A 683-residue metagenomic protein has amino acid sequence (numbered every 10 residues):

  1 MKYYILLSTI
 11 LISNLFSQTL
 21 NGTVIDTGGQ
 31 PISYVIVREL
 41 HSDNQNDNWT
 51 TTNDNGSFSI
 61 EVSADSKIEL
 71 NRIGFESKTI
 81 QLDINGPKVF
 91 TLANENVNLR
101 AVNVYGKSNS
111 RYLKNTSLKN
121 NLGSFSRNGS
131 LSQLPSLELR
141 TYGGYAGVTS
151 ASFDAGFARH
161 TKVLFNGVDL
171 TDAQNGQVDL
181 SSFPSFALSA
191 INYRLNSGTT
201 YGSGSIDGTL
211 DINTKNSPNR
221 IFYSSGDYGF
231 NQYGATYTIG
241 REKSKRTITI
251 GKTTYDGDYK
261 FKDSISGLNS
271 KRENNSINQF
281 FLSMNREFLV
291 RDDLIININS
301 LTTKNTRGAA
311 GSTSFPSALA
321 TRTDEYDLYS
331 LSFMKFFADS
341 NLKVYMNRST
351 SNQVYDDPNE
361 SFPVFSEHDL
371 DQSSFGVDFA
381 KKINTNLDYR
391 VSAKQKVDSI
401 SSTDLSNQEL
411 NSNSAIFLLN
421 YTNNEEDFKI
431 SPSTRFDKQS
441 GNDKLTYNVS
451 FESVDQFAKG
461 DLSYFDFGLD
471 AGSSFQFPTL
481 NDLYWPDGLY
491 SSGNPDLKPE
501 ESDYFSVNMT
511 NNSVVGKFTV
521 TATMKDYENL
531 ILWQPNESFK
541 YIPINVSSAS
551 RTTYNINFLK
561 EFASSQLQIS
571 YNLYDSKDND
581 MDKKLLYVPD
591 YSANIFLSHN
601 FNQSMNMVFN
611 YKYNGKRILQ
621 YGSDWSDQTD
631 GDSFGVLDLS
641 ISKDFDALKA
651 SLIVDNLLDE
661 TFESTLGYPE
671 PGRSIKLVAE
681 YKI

Functional and structural regions predicted by a protein language model:
I36-L40, N71-F75, N85-N121, A158: Short, acidic, small-residue-rich periplasmic hinge/interaction motif at the N-terminus of Gram-negative outer-membrane
T52, R291, F333, N384-R390 (+4 more regions): Structural signature of Gram-negative outer-membrane beta-barrels, strongest in the C-terminal barrel of TonB-dependent
S59, V168-L195: Short acidic/polar hinge/loop motifs at secondary-structure boundaries that mediate gating or recognition
V89-F90, S182-R220: A beta-strand signature from Gram-negative outer-membrane beta-barrel systems, especially the internal plug domain
N128-D172: Extracytoplasmic beta-strand/coil segments of soluble accessory domains associated with Gram-negative outer-membrane
N216-S217, G226, F315-F336, H368 (+6 more regions): Outer-membrane beta-barrel signature, preferentially recognizing the C-terminal barrel domain of Gram-negative
I239-R322: Periplasmic-side early beta-strands and strand-to-turn transitions of outer-membrane beta-barrels
K381-N386, T422-I430, T523-D526, I544-Y621 (+2 more regions): Gram-negative outer-membrane beta-barrel transporters
